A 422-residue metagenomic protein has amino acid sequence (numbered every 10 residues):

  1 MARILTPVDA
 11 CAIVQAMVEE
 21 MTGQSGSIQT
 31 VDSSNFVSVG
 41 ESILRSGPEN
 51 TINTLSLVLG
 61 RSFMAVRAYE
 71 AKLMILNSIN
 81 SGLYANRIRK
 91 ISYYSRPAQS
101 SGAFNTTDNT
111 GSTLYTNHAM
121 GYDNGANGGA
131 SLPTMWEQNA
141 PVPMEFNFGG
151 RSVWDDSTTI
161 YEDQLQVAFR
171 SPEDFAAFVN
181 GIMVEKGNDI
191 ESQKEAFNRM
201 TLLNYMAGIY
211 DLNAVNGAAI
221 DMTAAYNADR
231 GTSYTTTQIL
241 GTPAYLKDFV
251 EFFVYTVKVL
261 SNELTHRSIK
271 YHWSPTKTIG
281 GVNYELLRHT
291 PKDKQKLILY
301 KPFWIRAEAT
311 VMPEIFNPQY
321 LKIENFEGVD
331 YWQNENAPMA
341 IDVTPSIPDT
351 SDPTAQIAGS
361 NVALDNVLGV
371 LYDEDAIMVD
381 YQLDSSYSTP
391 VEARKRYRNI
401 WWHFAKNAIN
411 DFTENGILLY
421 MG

Functional and structural regions predicted by a protein language model:
M1-E70, A309-G422: Extended, compositionally biased alpha-helical segments that mediate assembly or anchoring
L5-A12, I43-S46, N50, T54 (+3 more regions): Alpha-helix boundary/N-cap detector
I28-S42, S46-G47, G121-S131, A219-A225 (+3 more regions): Mature, Sec-exported extracytoplasmic domains of Gram-positive
I52-T158: Assembly/oligomerization interface modules of large self-assembling protein complexes
A68, N188-R199, H266, I409 (+1 more regions): Intrinsically disordered or highly flexible coil/loop and linker segments, enriched in small and charged/polar residues
P143-N216, R396-W402: Long, contiguous amphipathic alpha-helices that act as assembly "spine/axial" helices in icosahedral shell and virion
E185, A196-Y255: Loop-centered beta-sheet repeat module
T235-D373: Extended oligomerization regions of viral-like shell subunits
